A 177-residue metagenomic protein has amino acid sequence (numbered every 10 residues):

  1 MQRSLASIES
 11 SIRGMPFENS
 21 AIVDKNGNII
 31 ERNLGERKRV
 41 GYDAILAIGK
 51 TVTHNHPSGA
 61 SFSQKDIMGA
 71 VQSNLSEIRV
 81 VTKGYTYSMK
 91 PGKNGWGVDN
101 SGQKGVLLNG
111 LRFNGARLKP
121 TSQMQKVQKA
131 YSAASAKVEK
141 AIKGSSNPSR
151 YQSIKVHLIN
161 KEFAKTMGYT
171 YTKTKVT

Functional and structural regions predicted by a protein language model:
M1-I48, N109-K161, K165-T177: Glycine-rich short-loop/terminal segments
I12, M68, G92-N94: Generic marker of residues within folded, mature protein domains
E18-K25, I78-V81, S88: Short beta-strand scaffold segments in enzyme catalytic cores
I30-L75, V81-K83: Short HxH-centered metal-ligating active-site micro-motif
G41-A44, K90, D99-N100: A short, polar/proline- and glycine-enriched secondary-structure boundary/capping micro-motif
M89-K93, K175: Short beta-strand-to-coil "C-cap" segments at the C-terminal boundary of structured domains/repeats, marking
K93-G115: Compact, glycine/acidic-enriched structural inserts
